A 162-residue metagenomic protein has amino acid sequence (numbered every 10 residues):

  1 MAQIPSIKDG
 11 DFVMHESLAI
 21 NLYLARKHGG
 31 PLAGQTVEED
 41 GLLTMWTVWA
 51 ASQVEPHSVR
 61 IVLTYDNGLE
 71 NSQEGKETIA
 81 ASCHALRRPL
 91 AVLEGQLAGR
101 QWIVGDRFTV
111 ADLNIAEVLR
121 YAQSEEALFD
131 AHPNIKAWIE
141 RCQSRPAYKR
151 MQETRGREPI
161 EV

Functional and structural regions predicted by a protein language model:
M1-A80: GST-like domain detector, emphasizing the conserved glutathione-binding G-site in the N-terminal thioredoxin-like
I4, Q96-V104: Cytochrome P450 catalytic-domain "roof"
I7, I20, L43, L93 (+2 more regions): Residue-level signal for nonpolar/aromatic packing positions in well-ordered secondary structure
K27-P31, W46, R100, R120-E126: Alpha-helix C-capping/helix-to-loop hinge sites
H57-V62, I103-A131, K136-C142, K149-Q152: GST superfamily/GST-like fold recognition
K76-C83, W102, E125-L128: Active-site rim elements
T78-L97: Amphipathic alpha-helical packing segments from all-alpha helical-bundle domains
Y148-V162: Terminal-tail/helix-coil boundary detector
